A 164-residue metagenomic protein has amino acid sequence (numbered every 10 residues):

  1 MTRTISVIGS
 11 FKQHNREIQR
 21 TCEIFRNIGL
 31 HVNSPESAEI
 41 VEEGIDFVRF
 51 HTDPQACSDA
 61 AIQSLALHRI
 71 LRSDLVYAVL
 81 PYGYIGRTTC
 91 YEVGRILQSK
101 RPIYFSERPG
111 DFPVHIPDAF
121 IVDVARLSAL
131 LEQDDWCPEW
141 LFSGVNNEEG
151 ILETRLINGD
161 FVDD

Functional and structural regions predicted by a protein language model:
M1-D164: Conserved catalytic or regulatory cores that recognize and/or transform ribose-phosphate-containing ligands
